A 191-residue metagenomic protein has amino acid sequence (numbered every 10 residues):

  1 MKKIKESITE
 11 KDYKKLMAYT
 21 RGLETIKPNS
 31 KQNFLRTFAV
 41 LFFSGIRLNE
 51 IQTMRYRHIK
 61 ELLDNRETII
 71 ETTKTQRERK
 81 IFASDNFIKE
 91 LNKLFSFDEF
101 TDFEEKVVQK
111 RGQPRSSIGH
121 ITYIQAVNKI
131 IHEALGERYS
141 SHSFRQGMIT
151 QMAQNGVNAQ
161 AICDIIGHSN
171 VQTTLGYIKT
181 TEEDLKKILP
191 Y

Functional and structural regions predicted by a protein language model:
M1-M17, T75-D85: DNA breakage-rejoining catalytic core of tyrosine-based enzymes
E10-S44: Basic, Lys/Arg- and aromatic-enriched nucleic-acid-binding interface segment
Y13, D85-E137: Active-site/catalytic core of tyrosine-dependent DNA strand-transfer enzymes
N33, E137-N155: Short basic/aromatic active-site micro-motif
V40-T53, N155-V157, H168: A short, glycine-centered helix-capping/turn motif at helix boundaries that positions DNA-contacting or catalytic
I51, Y139, I149, V157-G167: Active-site-proximal segment of tyrosine recombinases
T53-F87: Conserved tyrosine-mediated DNA breakage-rejoining catalytic core shared by Y-recombinases
I70, T75-Q76, I166-Y191: Catalytic-site neighborhood detector that most strongly recognizes the C-terminal catalytic loop/helix of tyrosine
